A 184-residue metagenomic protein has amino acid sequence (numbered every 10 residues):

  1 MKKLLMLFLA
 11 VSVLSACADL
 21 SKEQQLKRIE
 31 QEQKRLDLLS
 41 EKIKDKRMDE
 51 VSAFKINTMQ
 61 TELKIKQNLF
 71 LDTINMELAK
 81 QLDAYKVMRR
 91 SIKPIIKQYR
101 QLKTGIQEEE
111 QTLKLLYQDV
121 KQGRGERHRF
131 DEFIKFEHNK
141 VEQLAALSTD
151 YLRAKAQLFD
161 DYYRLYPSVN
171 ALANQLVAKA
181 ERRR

Functional and structural regions predicted by a protein language model:
M1-C17: Sec-dependent bacterial lipoprotein signal peptides
K2-L5, R90, K97, E108 (+2 more regions): Intrinsic low-complexity, intrinsically disordered segments enriched in polar/basic residues
C17-K80: Immediate post-signal-peptide N-terminus of mature secreted/exported proteins
S21-Q24, R28-Q31, I43, T73 (+8 more regions): Non-transmembrane, amphipathic alpha-helical segments
R35-L38, K42, Q101, E108 (+3 more regions): Residues on one face of amphipathic alpha-helical coiled coils
D49, A53-I56, Q60-L63, Q67-L71 (+8 more regions): Soluble, cytosolic/nucleoplasmic coiled-coil alpha-helices used as oligomeric scaffolds and tethers in large eukaryotic
K86-S148: Surface-exposed, polar helix/loop patches in the mature regions of secreted/periplasmic/lumenal proteins that form
K121-R184: C-terminal amphipathic alpha-helix
